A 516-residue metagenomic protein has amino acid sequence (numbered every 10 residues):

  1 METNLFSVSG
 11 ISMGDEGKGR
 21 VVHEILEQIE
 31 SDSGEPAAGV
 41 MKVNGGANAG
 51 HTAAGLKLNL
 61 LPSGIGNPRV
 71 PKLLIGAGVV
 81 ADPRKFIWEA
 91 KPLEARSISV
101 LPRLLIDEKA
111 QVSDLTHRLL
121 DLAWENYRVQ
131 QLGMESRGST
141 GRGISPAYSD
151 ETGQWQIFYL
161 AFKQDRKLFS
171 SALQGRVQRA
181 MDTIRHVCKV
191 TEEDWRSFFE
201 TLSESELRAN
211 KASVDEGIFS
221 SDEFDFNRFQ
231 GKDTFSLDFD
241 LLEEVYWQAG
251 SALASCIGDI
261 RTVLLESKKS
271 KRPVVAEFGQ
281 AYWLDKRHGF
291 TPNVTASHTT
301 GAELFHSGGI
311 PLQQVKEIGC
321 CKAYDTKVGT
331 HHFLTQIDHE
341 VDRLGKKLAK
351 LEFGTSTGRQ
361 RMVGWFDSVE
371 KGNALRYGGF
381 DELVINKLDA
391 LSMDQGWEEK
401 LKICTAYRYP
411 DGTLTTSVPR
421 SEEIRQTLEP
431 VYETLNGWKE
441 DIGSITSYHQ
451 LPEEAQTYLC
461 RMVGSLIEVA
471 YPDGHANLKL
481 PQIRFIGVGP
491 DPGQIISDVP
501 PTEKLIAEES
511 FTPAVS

Functional and structural regions predicted by a protein language model:
M1-S516: Non-transmembrane, aqueous-exposed alpha-helical and coiled segments at domain scale
